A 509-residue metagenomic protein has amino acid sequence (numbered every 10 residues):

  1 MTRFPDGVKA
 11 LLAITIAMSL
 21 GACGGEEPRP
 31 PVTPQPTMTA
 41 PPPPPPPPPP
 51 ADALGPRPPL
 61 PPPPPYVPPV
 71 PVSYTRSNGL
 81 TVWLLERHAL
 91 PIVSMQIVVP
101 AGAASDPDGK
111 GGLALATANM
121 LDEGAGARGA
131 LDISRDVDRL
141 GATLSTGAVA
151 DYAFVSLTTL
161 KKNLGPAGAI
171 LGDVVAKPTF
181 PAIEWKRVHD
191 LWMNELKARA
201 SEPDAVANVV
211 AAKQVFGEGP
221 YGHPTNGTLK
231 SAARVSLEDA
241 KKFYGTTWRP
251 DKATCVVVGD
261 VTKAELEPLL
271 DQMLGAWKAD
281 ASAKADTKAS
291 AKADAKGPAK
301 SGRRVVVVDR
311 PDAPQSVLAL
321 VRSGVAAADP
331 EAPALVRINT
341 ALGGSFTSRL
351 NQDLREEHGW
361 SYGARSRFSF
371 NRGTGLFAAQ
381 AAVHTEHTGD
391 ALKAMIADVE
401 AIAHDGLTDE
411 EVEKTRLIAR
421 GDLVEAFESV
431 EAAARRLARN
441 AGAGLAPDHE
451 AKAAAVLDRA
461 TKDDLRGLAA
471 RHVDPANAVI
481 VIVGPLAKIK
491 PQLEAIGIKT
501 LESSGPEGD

Functional and structural regions predicted by a protein language model:
S19-A22: C-terminal motif of bacterial Sec signal peptides marking the signal peptidase cleavage site
G24, E123-A127, L157-H189, S345 (+2 more regions): M16/insulysin-pitrilysin zinc metalloprotease superfamily fold
G24-P64, T254-G259, A381, K414-D509: C-terminal regions of mature proteins
P28-P47, S134-T246, G302, A397 (+2 more regions): Acidic/histidine-enriched segments that form metal/cofactor-coordinating and catalytic pocket/exosite environments
G55-T75, I133, E195, K213-A253 (+4 more regions): Histidine-acidic residue clusters that define the catalytic metal-binding segment of zinc metallopeptidase domains
R87, Q96-V98, S282-T347: His/Glu-based metal-binding/catalytic segments typifying zinc-dependent metallopeptidases
S94-K161, P166, S201, H223-T225 (+2 more regions): M16/MPP (pitrilysin/insulinase) zinc-metallopeptidase core fold and M16-derived inactive scaffolds
L191-V210, A295-Q315, Q352-S361, R372 (+1 more regions): Short acidic/His-enriched helical or mixed secondary-structure segments at domain edges of catalytic enzymes and some
